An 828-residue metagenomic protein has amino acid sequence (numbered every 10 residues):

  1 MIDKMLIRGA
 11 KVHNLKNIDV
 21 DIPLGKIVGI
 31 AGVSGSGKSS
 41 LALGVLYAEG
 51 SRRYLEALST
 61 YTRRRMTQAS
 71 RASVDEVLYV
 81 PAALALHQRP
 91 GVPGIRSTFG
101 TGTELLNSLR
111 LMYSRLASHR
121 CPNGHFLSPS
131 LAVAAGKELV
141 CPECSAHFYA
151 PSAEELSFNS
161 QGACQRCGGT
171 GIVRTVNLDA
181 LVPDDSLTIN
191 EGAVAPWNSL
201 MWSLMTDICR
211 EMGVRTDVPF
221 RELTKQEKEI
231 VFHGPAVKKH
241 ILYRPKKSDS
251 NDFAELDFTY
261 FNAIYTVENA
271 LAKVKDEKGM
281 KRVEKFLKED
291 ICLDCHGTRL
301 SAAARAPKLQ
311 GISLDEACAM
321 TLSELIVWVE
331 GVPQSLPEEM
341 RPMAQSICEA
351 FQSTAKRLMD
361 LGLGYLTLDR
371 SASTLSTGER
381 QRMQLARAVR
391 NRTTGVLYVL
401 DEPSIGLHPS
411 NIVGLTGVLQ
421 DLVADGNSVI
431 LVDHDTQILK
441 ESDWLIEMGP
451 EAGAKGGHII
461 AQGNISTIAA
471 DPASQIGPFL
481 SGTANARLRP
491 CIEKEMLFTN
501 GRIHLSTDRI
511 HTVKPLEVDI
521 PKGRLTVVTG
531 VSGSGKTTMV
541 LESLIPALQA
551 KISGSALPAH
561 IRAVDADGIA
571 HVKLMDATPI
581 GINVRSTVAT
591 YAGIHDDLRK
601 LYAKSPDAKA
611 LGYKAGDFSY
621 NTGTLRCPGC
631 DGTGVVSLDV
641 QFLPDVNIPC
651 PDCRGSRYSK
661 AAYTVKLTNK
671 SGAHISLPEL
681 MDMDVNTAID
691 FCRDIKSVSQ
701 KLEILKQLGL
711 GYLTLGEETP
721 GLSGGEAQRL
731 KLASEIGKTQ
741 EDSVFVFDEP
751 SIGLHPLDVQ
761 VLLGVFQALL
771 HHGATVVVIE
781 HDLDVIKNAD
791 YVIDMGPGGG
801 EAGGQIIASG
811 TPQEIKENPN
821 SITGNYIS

Functional and structural regions predicted by a protein language model:
M1-S828: Conserved phosphate-binding elements of NTP-dependent enzyme cores
